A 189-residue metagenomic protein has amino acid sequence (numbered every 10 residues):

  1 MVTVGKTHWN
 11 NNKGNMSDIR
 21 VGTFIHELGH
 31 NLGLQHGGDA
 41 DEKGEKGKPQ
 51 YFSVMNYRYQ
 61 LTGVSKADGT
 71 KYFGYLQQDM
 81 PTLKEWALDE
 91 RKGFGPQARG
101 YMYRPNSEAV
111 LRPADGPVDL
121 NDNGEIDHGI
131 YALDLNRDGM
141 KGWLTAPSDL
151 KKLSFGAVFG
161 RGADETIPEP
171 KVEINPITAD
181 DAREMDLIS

Functional and structural regions predicted by a protein language model:
M1-F52, N56-L61, G95, P105-L120 (+3 more regions): Active-site-proximal segment of zinc-dependent metalloprotease catalytic domains
K6, K13, K43-K48, K66 (+6 more regions): Context-gated lysine
K13, S17, A67-D68, N123 (+1 more regions): Polar low-complexity intrinsically disordered regions
K48-D89: Post-HExxH zinc-binding segment in Zn-dependent metallohydrolases
L83-S189: Pan-zinc metallopeptidase signature
